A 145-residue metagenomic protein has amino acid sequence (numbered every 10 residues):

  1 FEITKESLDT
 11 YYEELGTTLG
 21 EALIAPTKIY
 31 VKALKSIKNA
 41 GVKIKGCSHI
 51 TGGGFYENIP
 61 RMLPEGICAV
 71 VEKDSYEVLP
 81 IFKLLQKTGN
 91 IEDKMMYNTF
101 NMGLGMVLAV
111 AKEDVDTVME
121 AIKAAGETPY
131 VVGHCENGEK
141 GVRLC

Functional and structural regions predicted by a protein language model:
E6-I24, K28-C145: Glycine-/charge-enriched secondary-structure boundary and capping motifs
